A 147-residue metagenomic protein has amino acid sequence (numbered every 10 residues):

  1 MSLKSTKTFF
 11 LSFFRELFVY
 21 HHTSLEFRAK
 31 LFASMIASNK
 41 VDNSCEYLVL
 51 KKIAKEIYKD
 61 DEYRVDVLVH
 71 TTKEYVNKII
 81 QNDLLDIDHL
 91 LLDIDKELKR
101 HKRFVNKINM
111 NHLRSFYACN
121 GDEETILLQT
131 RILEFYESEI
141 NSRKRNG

Functional and structural regions predicted by a protein language model:
M1-S34, V41-G147: Small-residue-enriched hydrophobic alpha-helices in membranes
